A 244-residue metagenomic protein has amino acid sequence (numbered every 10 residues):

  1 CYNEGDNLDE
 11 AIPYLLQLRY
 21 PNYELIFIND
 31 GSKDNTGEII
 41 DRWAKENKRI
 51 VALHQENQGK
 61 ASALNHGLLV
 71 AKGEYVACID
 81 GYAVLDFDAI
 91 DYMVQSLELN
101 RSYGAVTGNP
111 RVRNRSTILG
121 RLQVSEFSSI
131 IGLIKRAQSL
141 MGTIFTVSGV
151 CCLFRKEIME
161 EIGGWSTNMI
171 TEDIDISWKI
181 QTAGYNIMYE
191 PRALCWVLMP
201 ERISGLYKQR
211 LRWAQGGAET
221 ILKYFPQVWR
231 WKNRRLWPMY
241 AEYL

Functional and structural regions predicted by a protein language model:
D9-E10, D34-R42, L64, D88: Acidic helix N-cap motif at the loop->helix transition within catalytic regions of sugar-transfer enzymes
P13-N22: Short, acidic, metal-binding catalytic loop of nucleotide-sugar glycosyltransferases
Y14, N29-E38, Q58: A conserved acidic beta->alpha catalytic loop
I39, Q55-A71, Y92: Glycine-rich, basic loop-to-helix element that forms the pyrophosphate-binding segment of sugar-nucleotide handling
A44, A61-A63, F87-I170, L211-A214 (+1 more regions): Long helical/loop segments within the catalytic core of UDP-sugar-dependent glycosyltransferases, especially the large
V76: Short aromatic/hydrophobic "clamp" motif used to bind/position activated sugar donors
D80-V84, N168, I180: The conserved acidic donor/metal-binding loop of glycosyltransferases
M141, E201-L244: Basic/Trp-rich segment in TM-proximal cytosolic loops or flexible interdomain/linker regions
